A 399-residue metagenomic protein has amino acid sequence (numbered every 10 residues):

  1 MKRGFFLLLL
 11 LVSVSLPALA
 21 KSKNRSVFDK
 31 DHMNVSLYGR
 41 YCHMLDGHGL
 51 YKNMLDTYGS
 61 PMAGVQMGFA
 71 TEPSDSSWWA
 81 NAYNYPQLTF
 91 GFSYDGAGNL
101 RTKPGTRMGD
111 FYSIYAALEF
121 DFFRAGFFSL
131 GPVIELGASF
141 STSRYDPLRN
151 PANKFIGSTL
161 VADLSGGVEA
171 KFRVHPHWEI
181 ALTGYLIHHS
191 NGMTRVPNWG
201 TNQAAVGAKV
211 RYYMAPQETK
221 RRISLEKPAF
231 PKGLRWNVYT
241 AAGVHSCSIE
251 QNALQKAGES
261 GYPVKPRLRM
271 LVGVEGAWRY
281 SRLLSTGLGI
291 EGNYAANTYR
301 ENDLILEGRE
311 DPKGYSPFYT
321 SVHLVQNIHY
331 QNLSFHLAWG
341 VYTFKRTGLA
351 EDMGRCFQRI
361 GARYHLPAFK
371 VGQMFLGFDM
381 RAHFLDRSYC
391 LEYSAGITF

Functional and structural regions predicted by a protein language model:
K21-H32, S74-P86, F123-L130, R173-W178 (+3 more regions): Short loop/turn motifs that connect adjacent beta-strands in outer-membrane beta-barrel proteins
D31, G59-V65, N84, T106-I114 (+8 more regions): Residues that define the transmembrane beta-barrel architecture of outer-membrane proteins
M33-L37, P86-F90, L130-L136, L164 (+9 more regions): Transmembrane beta-strands of outer-membrane beta-barrel proteins
L37, V65-T71, I114-F122, I134-A138 (+9 more regions): Residues on the lipid-exposed face of transmembrane beta-strands in outer-membrane beta-barrel proteins
G39-L45, T71, F92-G98, L136-R144 (+9 more regions): Transmembrane beta-strands of outer-membrane beta-barrel pores
H43-G64, R101-M108, S246-V272: Surface-exposed strand-loop-strand hairpins of Gram-negative outer-membrane beta-barrel proteins
Y83-R144, V210, Y280-T343, Y364-K370: Gram-negative (and chloroplast) outer-membrane scaffold detector with strong preference for beta-barrel transmembrane
N202-I223, A362, R387-F399: Outer-membrane beta-barrel "beta-signal"
